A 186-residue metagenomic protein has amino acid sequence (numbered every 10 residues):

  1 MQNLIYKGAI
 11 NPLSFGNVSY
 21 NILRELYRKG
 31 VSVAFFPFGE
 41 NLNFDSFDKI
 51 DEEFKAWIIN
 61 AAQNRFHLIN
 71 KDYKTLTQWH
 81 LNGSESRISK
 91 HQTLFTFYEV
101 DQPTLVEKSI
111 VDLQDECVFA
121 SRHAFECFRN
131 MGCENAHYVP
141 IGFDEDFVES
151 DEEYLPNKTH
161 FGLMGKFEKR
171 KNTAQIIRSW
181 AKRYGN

Functional and structural regions predicted by a protein language model:
L4, E153-K171, I177-W180: Conserved donor-binding/catalytic core segment of Leloir-type glycosyltransferases
I5, N43-R129: Extended catalytic core of nucleotide-activated donor transferases of GT-like folds
Y6-K7, F95, A120, V139 (+1 more regions): Short hydrophobic "strand-cap" motifs at the C-terminus of beta-strands
G8-V18, K171: A short, glycine/small-residue-rich beta-strand->loop->alpha-helix junction that serves as a flexible
I10-L13, L23-R65: N-terminal strand-loop element at the rim of the active site of nucleotide-sugar-dependent glycosyltransferases
S32, T173, I177-N186: A conserved nucleotide-sugar
L105-V106, G142-T159: Acidic anion/phosphate-binding donor-loop and adjacent secondary structure in glycosyltransferase catalytic cores
D115-E126, C133-E149: Donor nucleotide-sugar binding/catalytic pocket of nucleotide-sugar-dependent glycosyltransferases
